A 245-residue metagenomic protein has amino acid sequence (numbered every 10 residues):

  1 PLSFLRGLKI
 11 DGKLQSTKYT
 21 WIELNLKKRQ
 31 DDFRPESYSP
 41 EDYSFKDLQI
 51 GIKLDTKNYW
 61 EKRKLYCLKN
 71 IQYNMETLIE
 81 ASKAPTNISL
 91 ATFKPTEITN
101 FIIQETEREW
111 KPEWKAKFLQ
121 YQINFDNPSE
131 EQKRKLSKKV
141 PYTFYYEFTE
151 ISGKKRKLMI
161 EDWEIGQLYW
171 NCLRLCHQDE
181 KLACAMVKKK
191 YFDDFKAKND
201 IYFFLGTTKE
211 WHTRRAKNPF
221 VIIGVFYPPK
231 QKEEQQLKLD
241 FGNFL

Functional and structural regions predicted by a protein language model:
P1-L2, L24-L26, P40, Y146 (+1 more regions): Generic structural hydrophobic/aromatic packing signal, biased to beta-strands
P1-Q30: N-terminal ordered "arm"
K18, D32-R34, A197: A short, structural micro-pattern
L26-D42, K209-R215: OB-fold single-stranded nucleic acid-binding module
D42-L48: Short edge-strand/loop segments of extracellular domains
I50-L245: Nucleic-acid-binding small beta-barrel platforms of the OB/S1 family and closely associated recruitment extensions
